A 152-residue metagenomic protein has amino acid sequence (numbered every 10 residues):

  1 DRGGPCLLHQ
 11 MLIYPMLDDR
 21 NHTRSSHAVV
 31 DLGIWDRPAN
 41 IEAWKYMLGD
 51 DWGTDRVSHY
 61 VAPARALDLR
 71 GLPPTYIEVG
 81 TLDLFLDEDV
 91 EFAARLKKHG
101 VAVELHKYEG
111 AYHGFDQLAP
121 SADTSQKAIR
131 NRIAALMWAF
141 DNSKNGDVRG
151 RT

Functional and structural regions predicted by a protein language model:
D1-T152: Alpha/beta-hydrolase superfamily serine-hydrolase fold, recognizing
